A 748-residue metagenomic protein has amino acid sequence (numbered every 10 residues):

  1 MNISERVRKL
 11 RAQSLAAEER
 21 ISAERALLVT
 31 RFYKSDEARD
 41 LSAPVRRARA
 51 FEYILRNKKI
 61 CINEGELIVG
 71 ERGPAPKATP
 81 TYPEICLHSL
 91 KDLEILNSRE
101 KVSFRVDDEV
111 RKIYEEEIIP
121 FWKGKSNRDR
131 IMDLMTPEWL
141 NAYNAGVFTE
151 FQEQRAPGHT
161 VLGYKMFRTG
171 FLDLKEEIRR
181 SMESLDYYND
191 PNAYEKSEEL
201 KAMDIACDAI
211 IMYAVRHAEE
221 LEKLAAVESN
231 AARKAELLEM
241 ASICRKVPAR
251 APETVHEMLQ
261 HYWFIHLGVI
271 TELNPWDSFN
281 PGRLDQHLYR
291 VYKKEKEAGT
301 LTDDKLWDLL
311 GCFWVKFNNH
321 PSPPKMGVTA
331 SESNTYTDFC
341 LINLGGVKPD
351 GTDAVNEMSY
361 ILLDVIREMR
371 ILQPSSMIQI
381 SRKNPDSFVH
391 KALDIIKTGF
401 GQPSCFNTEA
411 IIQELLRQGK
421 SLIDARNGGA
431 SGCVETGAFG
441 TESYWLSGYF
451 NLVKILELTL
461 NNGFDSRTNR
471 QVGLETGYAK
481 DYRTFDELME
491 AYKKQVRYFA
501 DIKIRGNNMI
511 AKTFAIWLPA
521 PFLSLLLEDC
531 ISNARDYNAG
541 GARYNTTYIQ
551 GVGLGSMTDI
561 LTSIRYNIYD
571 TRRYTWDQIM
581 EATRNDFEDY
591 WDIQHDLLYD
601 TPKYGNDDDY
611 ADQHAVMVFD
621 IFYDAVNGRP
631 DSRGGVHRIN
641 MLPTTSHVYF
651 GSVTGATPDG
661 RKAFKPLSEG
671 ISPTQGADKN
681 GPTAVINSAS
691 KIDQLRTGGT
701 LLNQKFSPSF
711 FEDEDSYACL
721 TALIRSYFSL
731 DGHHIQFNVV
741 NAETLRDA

Functional and structural regions predicted by a protein language model:
N2-A202, A232, E236-E239, I243 (+1 more regions): Conserved catalytic cores of very large enzyme subunits
K201-M212: Extended non-globular scaffold/tether segments
I211, A218, E222-A225, K234 (+2 more regions): Heptad-repeat amphipathic alpha-helical coiled-coil interaction surface used for oligomerization/assembly
